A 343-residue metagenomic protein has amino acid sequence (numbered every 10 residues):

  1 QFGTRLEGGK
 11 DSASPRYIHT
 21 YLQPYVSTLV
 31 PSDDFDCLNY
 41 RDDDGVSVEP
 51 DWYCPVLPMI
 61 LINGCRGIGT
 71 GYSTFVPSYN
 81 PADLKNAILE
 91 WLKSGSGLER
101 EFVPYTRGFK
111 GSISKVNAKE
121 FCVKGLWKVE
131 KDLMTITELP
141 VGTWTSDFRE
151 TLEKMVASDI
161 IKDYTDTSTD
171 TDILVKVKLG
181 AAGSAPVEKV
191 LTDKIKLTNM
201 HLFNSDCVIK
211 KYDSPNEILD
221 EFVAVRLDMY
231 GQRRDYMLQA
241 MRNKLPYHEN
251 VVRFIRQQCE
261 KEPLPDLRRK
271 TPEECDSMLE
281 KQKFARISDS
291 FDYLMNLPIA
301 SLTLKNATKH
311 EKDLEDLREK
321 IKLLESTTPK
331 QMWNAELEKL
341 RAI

Functional and structural regions predicted by a protein language model:
Q1-A118, K176: Catalytic phosphate-handling regions of large nucleic-acid enzymes and associated NTPases
K93-I343: Charged, surface-exposed alpha-helical interface/stalk elements
